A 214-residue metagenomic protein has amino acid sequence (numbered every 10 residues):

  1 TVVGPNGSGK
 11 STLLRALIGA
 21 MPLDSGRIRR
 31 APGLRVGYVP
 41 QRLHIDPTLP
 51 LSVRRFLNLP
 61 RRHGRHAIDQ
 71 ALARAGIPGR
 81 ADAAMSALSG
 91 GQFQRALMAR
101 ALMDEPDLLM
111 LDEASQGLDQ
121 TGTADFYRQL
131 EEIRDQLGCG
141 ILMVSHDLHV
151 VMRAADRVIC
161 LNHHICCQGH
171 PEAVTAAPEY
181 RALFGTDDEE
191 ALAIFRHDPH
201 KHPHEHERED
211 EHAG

Functional and structural regions predicted by a protein language model:
R65-R80: Conserved ABC ATPase "signature" region
A84-L88, Q92: Conserved ABC ATPase signature
E105: Conserved catalytic motifs of ABC-family nucleotide-binding domains
L109-D112: Catalytic Walker B motif of ABC-type/P-loop ATPase nucleotide-binding domains
S145-H146: H-loop/switch region of ABC-family ATPase nucleotide-binding domains
V158-H170: H-loop (His-switch) and adjacent beta-strand-loop-beta switch element of ABC-type ATPase nucleotide-binding domains
A176, F184-G214: ABC ATPase nucleotide-binding domains
